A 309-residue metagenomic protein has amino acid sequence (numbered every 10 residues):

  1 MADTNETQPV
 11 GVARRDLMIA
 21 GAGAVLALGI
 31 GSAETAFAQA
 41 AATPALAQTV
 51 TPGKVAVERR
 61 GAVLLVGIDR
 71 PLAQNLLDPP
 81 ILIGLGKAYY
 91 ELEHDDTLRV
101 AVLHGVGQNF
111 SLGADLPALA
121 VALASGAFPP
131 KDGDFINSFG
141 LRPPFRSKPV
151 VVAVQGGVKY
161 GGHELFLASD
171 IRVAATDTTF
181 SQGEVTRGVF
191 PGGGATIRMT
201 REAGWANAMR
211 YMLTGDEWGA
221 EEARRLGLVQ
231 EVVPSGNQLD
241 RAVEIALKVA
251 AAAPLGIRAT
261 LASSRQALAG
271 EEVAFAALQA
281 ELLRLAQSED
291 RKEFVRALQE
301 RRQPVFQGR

Functional and structural regions predicted by a protein language model:
M1-A13: N-terminal secretory signal peptides
A2, D16, A20, Q39-V106: Conserved CoA-thioester-binding segment of acyl-CoA-metabolizing enzymes
G11, A56, P79, L141-L255 (+2 more regions): Crotonase-fold acyl-CoA enzyme core
G11-D16, V25-T43: N-terminal twin-arginine translocation
T43, T49, P71, V173-T178 (+4 more regions): C-terminal long alpha-helix characteristic of the crotonase
V66, R70, L85, L103 (+4 more regions): Terminal peptide-recognition signature
L82, G86, Y90, H94 (+2 more regions): An acidic, glycine-rich surface segment that forms the CoA-thioester-binding/catalytic face of crotonase-fold enzymes
Q108-L112, K159-Y160, S264: Short, active-site-adjacent cap segments at secondary-structure transitions
